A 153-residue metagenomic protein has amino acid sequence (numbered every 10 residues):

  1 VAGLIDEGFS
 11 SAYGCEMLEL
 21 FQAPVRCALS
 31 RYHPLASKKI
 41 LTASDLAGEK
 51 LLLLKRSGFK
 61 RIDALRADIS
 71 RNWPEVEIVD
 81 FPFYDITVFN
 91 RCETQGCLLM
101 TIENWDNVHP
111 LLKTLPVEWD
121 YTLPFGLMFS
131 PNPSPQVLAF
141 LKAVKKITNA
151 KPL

Functional and structural regions predicted by a protein language model:
V1-S11: Central regulatory/effector-binding core of bacterial HTH transcription factors
G3, L51, L98-L99: Short, well-ordered beta-strand core segments
D6, E49-W73, V137: Secondary-structure junction motif
A12-L18, Q22-A23, I86-P135, A139: Beta-alpha-beta core module
Y13-V25, L29-L51, V137-L138: Flexible hinge/capping segments at coil-to-helix
S30, L54-R56, T101-I102: Thr-Gly-centered strand-to-loop micro-motif
S44-E49, L53, P124-L153: Extended ligand-binding regions for polar small-molecule ligands
P74-D85: Short beta-strand-to-loop elements that line the ligand-binding cleft of bilobed periplasmic-binding protein-like
